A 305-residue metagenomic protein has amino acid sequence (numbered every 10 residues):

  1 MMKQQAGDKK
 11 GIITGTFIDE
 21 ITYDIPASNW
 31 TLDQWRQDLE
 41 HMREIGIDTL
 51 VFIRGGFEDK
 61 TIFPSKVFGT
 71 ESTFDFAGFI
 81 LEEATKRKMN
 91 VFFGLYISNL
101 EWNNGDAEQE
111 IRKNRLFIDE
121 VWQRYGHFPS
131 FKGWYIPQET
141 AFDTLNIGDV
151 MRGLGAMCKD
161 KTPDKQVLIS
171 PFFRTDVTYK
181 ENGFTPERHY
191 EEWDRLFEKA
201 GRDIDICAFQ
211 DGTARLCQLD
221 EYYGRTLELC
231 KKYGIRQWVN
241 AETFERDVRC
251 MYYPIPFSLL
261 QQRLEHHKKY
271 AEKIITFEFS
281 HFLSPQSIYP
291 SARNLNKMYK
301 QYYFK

Functional and structural regions predicted by a protein language model:
M2-K305: Glycan-processing catalytic domains of CAZymes
